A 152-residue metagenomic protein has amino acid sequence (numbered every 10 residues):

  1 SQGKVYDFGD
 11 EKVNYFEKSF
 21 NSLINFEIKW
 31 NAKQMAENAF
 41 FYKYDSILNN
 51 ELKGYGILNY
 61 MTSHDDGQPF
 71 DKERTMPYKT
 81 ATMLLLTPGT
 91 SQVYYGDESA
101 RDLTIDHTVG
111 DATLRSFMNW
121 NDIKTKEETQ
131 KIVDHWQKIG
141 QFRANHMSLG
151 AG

Functional and structural regions predicted by a protein language model:
S1-I57, R74, M83, A100-M147: Active-site-proximal helices and loops of the catalytic beta/alpha 8
K4-V5, M61-D65, Y95-S99: Active-site-proximal beta-strand/loop segments in catalytic clefts of secreted hydrolases
G54-M61, Q68: Active-site-adjacent bridging/hinge elements
G56-L58, T90-V93: Beta-sheet entry/capping signal
G67-R74: Aromatic-anchored helix/helix-loop segment that forms the rim or "lid" of small-molecule/cofactor binding pockets
Q68, P88, G140-G150: Alpha-helix capping/termination and helix-coil
K79-T87: Short, hydrophobic/amphipathic alpha-helical patches that form generic packing surfaces within helical domains
S91-D97, M147-G152: Acidic/polar loop patches that form or flank catalytic/metal-binding clefts of enzymes that bind anionic ligands
